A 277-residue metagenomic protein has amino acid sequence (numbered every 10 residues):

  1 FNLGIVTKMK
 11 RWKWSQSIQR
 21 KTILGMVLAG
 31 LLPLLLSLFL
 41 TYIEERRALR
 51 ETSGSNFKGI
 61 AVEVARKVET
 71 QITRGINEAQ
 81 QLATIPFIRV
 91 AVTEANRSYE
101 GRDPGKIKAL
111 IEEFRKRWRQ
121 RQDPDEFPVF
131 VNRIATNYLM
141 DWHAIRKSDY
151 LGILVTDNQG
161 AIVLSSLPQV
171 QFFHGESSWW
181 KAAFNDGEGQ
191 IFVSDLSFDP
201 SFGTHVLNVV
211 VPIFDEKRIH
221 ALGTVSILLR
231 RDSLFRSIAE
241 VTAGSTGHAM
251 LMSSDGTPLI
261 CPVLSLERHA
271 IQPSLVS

Functional and structural regions predicted by a protein language model:
F1-Q19, A48: Non-catalytic regulatory/interaction regions at protein termini and inter-domain linkers
Q16, R47-L49, L234-A239: Membrane-interface helix-start motif
Q16-R47, S55: Extreme N-terminal signal-anchor transmembrane helix of membrane signaling/transducer proteins, especially in bacteria
I43-A83: Juxtamembrane membrane-water interface segments immediately C-terminal to a transmembrane helix
T84, K108-Q120, R133-S165, A249-L264 (+1 more regions): Extracytoplasmic ligand-binding sensor domains of the Cache superfamily
V90-R117, E216, D232-S277: Intrinsic low-complexity, intrinsically disordered coil/linker regions enriched in small/polar and charged residues
T136-L228, D232-R236, E240: Extracytoplasmic/periplasmic ligand-binding sensor regions of membrane-associated signaling proteins
